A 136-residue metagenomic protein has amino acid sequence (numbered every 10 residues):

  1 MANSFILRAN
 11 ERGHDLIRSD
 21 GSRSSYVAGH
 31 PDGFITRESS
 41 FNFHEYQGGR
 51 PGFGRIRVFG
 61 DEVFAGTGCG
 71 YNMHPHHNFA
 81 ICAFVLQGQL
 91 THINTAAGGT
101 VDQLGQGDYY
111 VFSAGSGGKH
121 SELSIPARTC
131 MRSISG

Functional and structural regions predicted by a protein language model:
M1-D20: Eukaryotic N-terminal low-complexity, Ser/Thr- and Lys/Arg-rich leader segments that predominantly function as
Y26-I81, L86, R132: A short glycine-rich, His/Asp/Glu-containing loop-to-beta-strand
G66-C69, G107, G115: Tight coil/turn sites that cap or link beta-strands
T67-H76, I93-T95, S121-S124: Short histidine-centered beta-strand/loop micro-motifs that create catalytic or ligand/metal-coordination sites
H77-A97, G105-D108: Glycine- and acidic-residue-biased ligand/ion/polar-headgroup-sensing regions
A114-S135: Ligand-binding loop in jelly-roll beta-barrel domains
